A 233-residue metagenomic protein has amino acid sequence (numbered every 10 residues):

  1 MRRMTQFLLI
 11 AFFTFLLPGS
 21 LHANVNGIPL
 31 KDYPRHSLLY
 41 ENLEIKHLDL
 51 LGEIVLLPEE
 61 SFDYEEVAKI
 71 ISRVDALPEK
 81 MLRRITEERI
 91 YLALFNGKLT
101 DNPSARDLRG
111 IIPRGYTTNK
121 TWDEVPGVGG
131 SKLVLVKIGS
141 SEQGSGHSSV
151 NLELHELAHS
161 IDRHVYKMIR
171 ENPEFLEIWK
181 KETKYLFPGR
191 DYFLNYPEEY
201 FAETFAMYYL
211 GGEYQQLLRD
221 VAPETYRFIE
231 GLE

Functional and structural regions predicted by a protein language model:
R2-L8, T14-D123: A metal-dependent hydrolase signature that marks the N-terminal structural subdomain at the beginning of catalytic folds
S61-A68, Q143-L152, Y192-Y196, R219: Soluble non-cytosolic domains of exported or imported proteins
K69-S72, S148, L152-E156, P197-T204 (+1 more regions): Extracytoplasmic/secreted proteins, especially bacterial periplasmic and envelope-associated proteins
D75, E79-L82, A158-Y166, A206-G211: Sec-exported extracytoplasmic/periplasmic mature domains
R84-I85, P126-G129, F193-Y200: Extracellular/periplasmic catalytic domains that process cell-envelope and extracellular macromolecules
K98-E153, S160-H164: Active-site scaffold of zinc-dependent metalloenzymes
S141-E142, S149-F187: Conserved binding-pocket/active-site segment within a compact domain
E174-E233: Metalloprotease/metallohydrolase-associated module, dominated by Zn2+-dependent proteases
